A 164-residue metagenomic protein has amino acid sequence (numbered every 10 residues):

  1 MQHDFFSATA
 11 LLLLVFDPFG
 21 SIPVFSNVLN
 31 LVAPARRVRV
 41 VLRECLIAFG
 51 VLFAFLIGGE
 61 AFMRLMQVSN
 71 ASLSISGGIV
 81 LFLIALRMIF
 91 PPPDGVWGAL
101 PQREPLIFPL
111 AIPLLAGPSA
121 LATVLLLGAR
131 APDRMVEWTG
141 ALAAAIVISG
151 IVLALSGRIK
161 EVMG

Functional and structural regions predicted by a protein language model:
M1-S7, I57-L65, L126-V136: Helix-coil boundary and interhelical linker segments in multi-pass alpha-helical membrane proteins
M1-V15, P91-A111: Small-residue-enriched transmembrane helix starts and helix-helix packing motifs in multi-pass inner-membrane proteins
D4-A54: Juxtamembrane transmembrane-helix termini in multi-pass membrane transport proteins
D4-S21, N70-L81, V136-G150: Structural signature of hydrophobic alpha-helical transmembrane segments
P23-S26, V147-V162: Transmembrane alpha-helical segments of integral membrane proteins
N27-R39, L100-R103, L127-M135, E161-G164: Juxtamembrane helix-boundary/capping and inter-helix hinge elements in multi-pass membrane proteins
V38-M88: Membrane helix-loop-helix hairpins that form the core translocation module of multi-pass transporters
L46-F55, L81-F82, E104-L121: Small-residue-rich segments of transmembrane alpha-helices in multi-pass membrane proteins, especially helix faces
